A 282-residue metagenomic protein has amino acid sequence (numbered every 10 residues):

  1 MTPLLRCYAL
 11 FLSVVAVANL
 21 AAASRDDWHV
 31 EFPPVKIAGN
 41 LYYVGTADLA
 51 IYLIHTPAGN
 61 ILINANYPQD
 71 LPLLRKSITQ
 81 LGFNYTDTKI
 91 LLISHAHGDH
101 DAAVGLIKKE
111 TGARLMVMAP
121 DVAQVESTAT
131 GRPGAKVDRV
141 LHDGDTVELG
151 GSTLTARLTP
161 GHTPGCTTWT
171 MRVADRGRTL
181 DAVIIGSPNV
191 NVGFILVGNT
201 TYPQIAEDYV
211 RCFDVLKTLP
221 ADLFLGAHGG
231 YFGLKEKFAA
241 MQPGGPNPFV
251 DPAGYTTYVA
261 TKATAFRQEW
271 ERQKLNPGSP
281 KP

Functional and structural regions predicted by a protein language model:
M1-L4: N-terminal secretory signal peptides that target proteins for export/translocation
C7-N19: Bacterial N-terminal signal peptides
D26-L81, Y85, T168-V190: Conserved beta-strand hairpin/beta-sheet module of binuclear metal-dependent hydrolase folds, prominently
N40, I54, N64, L74 (+7 more regions): Divalent metal-coordination and catalytic microenvironments
T46-A47, T56-P57, A65-N66, I93-A96 (+5 more regions): Active-site-proximal beta-strand/loop segments in catalytic clefts of secreted hydrolases
N60, Y67-Q69, K136, T146-E148 (+1 more regions): Metallo-beta-lactamase
Q69-P72, T79-T146, G244, V250 (+2 more regions): Active-site HxH/HxHxD metal-binding segment of metal-dependent hydrolases
V250-P282: C-terminal regulatory/interaction regions
